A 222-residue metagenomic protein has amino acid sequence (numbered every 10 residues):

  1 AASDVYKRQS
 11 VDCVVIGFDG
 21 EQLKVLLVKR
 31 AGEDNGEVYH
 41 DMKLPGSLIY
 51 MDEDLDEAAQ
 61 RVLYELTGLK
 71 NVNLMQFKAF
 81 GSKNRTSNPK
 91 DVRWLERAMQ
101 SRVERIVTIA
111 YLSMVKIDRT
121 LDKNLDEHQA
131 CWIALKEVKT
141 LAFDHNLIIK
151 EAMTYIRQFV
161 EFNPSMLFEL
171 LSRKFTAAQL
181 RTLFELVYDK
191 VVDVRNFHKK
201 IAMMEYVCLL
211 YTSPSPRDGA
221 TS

Functional and structural regions predicted by a protein language model:
A1-Q9, Y211-D218: Conserved small/polar residues in nucleotide/adenosyl-binding loops
S3-M42: N-terminal strand-loop-strand
V11, E57-Q60, Y64-R119, F159-L167 (+1 more regions): Active-site segment of metal-dependent pyrophosphate-handling enzymes, primarily the Nudix hydrolase catalytic core
L44-D52, E169-L170: Short histidine-centered catalytic/ligand-binding loop motif
T108-I117, L121-Q158, L170-A178, N196-F197 (+1 more regions): NUDIX/MutT-family hydrolases
N163-K174, V187: Conserved helix-adjacent loop modules within structured domains
Q179-V187: DNA-recognition alpha helix
Y188-S213, R217, S222: C-terminal accessory regions appended to core domains
